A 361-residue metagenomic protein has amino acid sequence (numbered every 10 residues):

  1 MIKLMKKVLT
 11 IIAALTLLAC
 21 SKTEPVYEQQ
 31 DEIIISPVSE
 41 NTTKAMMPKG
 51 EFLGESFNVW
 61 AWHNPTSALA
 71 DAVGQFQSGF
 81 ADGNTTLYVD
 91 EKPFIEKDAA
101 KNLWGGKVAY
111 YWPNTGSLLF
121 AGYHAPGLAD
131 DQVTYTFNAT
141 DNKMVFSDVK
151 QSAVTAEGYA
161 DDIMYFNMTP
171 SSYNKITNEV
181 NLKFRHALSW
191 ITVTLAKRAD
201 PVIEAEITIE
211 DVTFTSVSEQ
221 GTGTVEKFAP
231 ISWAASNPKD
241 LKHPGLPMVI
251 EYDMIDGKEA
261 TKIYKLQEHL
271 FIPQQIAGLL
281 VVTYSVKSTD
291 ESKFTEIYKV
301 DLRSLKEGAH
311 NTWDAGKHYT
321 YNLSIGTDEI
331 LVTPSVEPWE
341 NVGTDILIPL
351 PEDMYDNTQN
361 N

Functional and structural regions predicted by a protein language model:
I2-T10, L18-N361: Sec-type signal peptide cleavage vicinity
